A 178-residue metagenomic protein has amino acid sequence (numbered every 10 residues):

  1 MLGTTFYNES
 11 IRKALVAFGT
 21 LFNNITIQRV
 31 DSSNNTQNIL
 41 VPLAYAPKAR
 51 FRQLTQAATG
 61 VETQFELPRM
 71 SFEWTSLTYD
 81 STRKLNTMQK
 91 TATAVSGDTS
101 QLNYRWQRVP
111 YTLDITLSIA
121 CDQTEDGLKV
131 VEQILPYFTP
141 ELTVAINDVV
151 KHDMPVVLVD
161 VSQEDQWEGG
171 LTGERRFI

Functional and structural regions predicted by a protein language model:
M1-K90: Small/polar-rich, solvent-exposed N-terminal microdomains that initiate assembly or binding
M1-N8, T116-E125: Short, charged/polar micro-motifs that form catalytic or ligand-binding hotspots
K48-R52, T93-T99, V159-E164: A short linear-motif detector with a strong N-terminal bias
Q56-T63, G97-R105, V130: Residue-level detector of functional hotspots within protein domains
P68-S76, Q107-Q123, E132-I134, R175-I178: Oligomerization/assembly interface segments of phage tail-like spikes and tubes
Y79, T124-G127: Short beta-strands and strand-coil junctions in structured, solvent-facing domains, enriched
N86-C121: Short acidic, glycine/tyrosine-flanked loop/strand segments centered on an H-E-D-like triad
Q107-P110, K129-V131, L135-I178: Acidic-leaning, charged glycine-interspersed low-complexity segments
